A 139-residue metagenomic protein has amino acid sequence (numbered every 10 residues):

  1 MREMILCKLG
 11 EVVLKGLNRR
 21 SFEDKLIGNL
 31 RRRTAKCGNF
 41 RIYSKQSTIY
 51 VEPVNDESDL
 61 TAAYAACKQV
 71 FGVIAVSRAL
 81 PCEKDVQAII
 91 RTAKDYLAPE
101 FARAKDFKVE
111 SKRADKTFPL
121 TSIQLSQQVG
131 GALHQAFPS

Functional and structural regions predicted by a protein language model:
M1-S139: RNA-binding accessory domains that recognize and position tRNA/RNA substrates
